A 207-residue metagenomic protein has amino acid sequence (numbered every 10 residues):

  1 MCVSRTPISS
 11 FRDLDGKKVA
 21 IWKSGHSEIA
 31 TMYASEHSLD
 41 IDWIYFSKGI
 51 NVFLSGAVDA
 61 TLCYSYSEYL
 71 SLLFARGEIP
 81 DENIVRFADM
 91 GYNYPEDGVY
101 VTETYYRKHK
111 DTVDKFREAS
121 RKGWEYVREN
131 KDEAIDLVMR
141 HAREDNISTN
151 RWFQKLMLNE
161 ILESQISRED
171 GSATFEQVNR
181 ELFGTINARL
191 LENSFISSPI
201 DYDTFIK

Functional and structural regions predicted by a protein language model:
M1-F74, G91-Y94, G184-T185: Bilobed "Venus flytrap"/periplasmic-binding protein-like clamshell domains and structurally analogous long
T6, V99, E103-T104, A173 (+2 more regions): Flexible, active-site-adjacent loop/turn segments at secondary-structure boundaries
I8-R12, E28-I29, K48-V52, D81 (+2 more regions): A short alpha-helix capping/helix-coil boundary motif
S9, S35-D42, E78-I79, E144-S148 (+1 more regions): Short coil/loop linkers at secondary-structure junctions
R12-D13, E133, T204: An acidic, carboxylate-rich microenvironment
F46-E144: Pocket-lining segment of extracytoplasmic ligand-binding domains
K108-F195: Secondary-structure end/capping motifs
L191-K207: Long, low-complexity C-terminal extensions of enzymes
